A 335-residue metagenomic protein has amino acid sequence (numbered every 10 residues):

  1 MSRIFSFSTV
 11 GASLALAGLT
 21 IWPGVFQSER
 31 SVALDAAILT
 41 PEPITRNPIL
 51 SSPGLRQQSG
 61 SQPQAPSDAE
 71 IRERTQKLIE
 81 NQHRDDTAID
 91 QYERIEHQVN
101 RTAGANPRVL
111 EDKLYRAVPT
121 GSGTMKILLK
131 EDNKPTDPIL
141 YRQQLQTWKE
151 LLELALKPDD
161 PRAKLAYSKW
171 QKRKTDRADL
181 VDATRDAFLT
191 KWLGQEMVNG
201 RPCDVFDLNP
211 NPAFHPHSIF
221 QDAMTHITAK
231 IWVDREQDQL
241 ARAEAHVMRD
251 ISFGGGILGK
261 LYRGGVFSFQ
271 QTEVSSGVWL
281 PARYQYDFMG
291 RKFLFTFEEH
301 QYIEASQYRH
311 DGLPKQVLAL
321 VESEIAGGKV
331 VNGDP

Functional and structural regions predicted by a protein language model:
M1-E29: Sec-dependent N-terminal signal peptides
T20-S59: Signal peptide processing junction and immediate N-terminal pro/mature segment of secreted/exported proteins
Q58-I227, E236-A241, H246-G265, E273-L280 (+1 more regions): Structured extracytoplasmic
